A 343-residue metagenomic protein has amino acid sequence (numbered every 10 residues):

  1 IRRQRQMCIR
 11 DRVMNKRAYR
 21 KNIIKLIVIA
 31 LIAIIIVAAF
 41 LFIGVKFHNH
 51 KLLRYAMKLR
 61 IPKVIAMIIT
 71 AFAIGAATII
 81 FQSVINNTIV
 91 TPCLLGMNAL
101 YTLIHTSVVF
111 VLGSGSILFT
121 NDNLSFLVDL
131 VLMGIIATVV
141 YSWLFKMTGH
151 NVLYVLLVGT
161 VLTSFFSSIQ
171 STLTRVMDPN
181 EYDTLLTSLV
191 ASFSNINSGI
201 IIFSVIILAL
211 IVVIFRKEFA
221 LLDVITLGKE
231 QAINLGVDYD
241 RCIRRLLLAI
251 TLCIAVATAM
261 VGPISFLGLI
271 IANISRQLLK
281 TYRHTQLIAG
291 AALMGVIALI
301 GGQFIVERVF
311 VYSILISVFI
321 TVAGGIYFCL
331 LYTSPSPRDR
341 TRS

Functional and structural regions predicted by a protein language model:
Q4-R12, Y332-P337: Conserved small/polar residues in nucleotide/adenosyl-binding loops
V13-S334: Alpha-helical transmembrane segments in inner-membrane proteins
